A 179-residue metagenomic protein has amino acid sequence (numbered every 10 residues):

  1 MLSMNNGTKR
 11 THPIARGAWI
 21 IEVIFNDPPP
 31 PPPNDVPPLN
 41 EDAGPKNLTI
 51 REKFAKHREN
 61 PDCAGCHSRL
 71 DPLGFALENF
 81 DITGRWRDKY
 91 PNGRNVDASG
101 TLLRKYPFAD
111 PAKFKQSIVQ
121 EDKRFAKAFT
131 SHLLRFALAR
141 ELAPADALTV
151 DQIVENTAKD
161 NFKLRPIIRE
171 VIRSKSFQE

Functional and structural regions predicted by a protein language model:
M1-R135, A147-D160, L164, R169-E179: Active-site substrate-binding loop specific to GH73 endo-beta-N-acetylglucosaminidase modules in bacterial autolysins
A137-E141: Core structural elements
